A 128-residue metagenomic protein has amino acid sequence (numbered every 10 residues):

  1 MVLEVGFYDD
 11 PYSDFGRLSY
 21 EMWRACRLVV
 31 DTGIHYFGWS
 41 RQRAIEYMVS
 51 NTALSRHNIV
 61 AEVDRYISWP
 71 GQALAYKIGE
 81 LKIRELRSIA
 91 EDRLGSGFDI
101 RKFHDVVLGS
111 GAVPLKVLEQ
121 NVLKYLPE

Functional and structural regions predicted by a protein language model:
M1-E128: N-terminal maturation segment of proteins
